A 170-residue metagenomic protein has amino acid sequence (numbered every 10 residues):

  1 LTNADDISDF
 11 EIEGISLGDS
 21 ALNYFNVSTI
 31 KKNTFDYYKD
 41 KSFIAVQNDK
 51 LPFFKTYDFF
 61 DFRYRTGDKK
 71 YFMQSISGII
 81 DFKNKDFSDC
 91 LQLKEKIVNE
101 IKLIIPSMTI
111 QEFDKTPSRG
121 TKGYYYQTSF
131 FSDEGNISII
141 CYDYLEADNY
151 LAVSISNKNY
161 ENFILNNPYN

Functional and structural regions predicted by a protein language model:
N3-N48, S77-N170: Non-cytosolic coordination micro-motifs
P52-G67, G135-E146: Broad, structure-driven detector of short, well-ordered beta-strand segments within folded domains
G67-I79: A basic- and aromatic-enriched beta-loop-alpha substructure that forms the phosphate/nucleotide- and DNA/RNA-contacting
